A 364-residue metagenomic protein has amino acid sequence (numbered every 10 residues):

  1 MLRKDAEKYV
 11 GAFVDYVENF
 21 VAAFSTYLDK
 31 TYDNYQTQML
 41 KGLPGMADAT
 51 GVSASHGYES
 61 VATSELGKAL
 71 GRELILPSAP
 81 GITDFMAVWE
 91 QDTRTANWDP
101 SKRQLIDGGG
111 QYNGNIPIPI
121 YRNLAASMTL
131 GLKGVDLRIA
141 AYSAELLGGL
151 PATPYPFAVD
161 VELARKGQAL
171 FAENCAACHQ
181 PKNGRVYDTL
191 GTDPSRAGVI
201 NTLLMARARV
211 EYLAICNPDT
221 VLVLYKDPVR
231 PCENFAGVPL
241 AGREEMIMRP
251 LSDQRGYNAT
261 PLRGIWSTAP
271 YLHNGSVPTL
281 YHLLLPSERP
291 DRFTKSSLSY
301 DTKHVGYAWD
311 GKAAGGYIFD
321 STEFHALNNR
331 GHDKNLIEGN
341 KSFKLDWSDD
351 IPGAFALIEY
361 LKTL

Functional and structural regions predicted by a protein language model:
M1-L364: Periplasmic c-type cytochrome electron-transfer domains
